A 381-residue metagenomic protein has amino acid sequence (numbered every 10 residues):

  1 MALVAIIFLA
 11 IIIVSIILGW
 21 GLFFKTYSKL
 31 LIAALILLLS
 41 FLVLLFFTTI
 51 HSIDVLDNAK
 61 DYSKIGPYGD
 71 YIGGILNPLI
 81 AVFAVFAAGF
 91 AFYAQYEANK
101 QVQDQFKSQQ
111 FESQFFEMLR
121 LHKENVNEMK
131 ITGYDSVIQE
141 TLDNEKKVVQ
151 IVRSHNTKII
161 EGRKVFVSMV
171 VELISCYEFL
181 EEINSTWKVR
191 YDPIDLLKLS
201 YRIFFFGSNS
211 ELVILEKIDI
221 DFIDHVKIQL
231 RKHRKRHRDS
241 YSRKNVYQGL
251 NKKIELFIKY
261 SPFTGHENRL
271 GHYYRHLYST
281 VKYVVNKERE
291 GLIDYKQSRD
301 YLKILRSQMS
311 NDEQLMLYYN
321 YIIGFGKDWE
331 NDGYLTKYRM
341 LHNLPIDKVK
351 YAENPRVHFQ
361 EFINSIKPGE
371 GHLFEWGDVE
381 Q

Functional and structural regions predicted by a protein language model:
M1-F83, A87-F90, L119, E128-D135: Short hydrophobic membrane-inserting helices
L3, S15-W20, K107-Q381: Intrinsically disordered, low-complexity polar regions and short flexible loop motifs
F83-Q109: Transmembrane signal-anchor/signal-peptide helices with a preference for the extracytoplasmic
